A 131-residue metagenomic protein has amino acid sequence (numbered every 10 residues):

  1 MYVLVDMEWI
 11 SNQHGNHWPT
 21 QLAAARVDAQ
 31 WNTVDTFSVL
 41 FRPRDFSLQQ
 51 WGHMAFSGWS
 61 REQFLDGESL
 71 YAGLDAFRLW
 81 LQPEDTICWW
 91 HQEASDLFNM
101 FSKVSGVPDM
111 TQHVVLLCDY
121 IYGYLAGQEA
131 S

Functional and structural regions predicted by a protein language model:
M1-V3, M7-S95, N99: Conserved non-catalytic scaffold segment of RNase H-like nuclease domains
W31, G106, A126: Catalytic phosphate/metal-binding cores of nucleic-acid and nucleotide-processing enzymes, i.e., regions that mediate
M54, S102, A130-S131: Hydrophobic alpha-helix position signal
E93-V115: Substrate-recognition/cap helix-loop segment adjacent to the acidic, metal-dependent catalytic center of Asp-based
V114-S131: Short alpha-helix plus adjacent loop in nuclease-associated cores
